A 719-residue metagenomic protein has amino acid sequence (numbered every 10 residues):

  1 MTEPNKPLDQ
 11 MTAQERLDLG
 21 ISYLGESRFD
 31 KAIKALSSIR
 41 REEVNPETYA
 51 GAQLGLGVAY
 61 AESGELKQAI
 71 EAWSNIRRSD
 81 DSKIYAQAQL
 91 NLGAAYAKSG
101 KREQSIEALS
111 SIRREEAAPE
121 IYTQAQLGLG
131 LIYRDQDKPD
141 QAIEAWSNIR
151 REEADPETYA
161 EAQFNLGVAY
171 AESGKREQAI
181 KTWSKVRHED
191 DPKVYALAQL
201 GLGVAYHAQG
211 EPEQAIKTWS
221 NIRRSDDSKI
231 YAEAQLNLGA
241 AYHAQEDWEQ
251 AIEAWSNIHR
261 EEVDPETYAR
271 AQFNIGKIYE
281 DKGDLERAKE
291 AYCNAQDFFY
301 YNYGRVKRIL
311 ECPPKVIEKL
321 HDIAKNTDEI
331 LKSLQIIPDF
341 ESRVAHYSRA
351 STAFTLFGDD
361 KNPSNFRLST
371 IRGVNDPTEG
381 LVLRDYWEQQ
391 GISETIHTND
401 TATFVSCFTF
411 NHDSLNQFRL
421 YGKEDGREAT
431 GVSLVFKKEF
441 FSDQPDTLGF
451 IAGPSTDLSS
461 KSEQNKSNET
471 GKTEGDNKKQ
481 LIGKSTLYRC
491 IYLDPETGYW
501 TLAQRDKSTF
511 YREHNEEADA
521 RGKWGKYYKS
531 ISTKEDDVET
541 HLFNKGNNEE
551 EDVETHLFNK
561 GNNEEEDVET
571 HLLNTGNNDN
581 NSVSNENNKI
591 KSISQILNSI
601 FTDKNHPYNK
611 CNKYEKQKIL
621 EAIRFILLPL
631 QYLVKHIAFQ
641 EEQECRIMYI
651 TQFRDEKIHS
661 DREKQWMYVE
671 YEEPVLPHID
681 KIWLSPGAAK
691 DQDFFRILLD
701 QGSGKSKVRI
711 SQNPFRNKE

Functional and structural regions predicted by a protein language model:
E43-V44, D80-D81, E116-A117, E153-A154 (+4 more regions): Alpha-helical junction/boundary sensor with strong preference for TPR arrays
N274-K277, D281-G283, K289-E719: Partner-binding and oligomerization surfaces adjacent to conserved cores of proteins that assemble macromolecular
